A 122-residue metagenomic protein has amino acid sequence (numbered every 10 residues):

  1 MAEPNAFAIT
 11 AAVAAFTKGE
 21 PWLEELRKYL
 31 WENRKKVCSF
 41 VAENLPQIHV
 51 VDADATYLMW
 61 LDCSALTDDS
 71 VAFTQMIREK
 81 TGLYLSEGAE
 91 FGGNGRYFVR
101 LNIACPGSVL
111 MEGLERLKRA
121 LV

Functional and structural regions predicted by a protein language model:
M1-V122: PLP-dependent class I/II
